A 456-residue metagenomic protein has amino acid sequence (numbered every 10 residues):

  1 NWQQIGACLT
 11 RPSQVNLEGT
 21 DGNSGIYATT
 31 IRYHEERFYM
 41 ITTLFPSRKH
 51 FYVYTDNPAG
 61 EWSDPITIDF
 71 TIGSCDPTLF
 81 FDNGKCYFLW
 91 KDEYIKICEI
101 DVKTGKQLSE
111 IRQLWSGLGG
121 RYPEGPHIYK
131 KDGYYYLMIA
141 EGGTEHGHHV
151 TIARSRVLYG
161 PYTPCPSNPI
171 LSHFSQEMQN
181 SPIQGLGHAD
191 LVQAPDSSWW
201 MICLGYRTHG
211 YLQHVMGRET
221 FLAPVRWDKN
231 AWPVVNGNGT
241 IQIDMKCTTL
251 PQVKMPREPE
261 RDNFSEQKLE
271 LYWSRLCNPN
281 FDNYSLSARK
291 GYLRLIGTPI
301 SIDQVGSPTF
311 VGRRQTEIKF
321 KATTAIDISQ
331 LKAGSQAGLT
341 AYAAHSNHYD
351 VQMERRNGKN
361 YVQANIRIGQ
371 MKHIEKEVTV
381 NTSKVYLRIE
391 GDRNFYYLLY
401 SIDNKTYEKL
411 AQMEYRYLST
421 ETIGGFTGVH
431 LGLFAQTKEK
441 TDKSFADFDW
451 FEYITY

Functional and structural regions predicted by a protein language model:
N1-Y456: Carbohydrate-active catalytic/glycan-binding domains of CAZyme proteins, especially the secreted or lumenal ectodomains
